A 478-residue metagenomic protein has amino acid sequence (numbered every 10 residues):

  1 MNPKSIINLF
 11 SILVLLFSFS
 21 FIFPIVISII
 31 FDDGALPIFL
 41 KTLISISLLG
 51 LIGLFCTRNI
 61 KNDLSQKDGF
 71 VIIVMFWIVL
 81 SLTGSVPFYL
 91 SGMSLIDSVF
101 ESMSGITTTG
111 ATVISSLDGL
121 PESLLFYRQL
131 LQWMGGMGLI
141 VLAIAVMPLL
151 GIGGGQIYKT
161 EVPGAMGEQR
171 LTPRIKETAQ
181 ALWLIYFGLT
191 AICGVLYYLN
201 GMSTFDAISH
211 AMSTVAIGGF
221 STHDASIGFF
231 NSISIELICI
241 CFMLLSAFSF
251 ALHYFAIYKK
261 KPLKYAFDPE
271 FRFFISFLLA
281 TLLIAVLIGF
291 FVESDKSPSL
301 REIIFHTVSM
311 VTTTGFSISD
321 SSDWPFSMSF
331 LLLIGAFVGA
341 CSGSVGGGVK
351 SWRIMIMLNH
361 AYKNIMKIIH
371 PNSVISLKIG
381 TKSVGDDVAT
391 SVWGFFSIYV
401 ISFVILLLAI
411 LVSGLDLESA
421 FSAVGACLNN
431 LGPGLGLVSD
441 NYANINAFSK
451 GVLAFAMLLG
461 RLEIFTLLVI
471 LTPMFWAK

Functional and structural regions predicted by a protein language model:
M1-K478: Membrane-proximal intracellular helices of multi-pass ion channels
